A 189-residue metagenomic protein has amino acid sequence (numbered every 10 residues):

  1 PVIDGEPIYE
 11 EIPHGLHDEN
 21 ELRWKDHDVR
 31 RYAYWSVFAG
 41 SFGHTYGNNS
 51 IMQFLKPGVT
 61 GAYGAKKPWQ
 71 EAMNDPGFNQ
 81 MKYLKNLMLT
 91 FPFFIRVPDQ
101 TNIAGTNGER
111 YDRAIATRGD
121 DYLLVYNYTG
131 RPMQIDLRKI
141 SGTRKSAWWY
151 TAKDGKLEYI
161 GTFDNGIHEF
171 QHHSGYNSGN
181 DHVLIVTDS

Functional and structural regions predicted by a protein language model:
P1-H27: Active-site clefts of carbohydrate-active enzymes
E10-I12, K25-G161, H173-S189: Aromatic- and carboxylate-lined catalytic core of secreted/periplasmic carbohydrate-active enzymes
